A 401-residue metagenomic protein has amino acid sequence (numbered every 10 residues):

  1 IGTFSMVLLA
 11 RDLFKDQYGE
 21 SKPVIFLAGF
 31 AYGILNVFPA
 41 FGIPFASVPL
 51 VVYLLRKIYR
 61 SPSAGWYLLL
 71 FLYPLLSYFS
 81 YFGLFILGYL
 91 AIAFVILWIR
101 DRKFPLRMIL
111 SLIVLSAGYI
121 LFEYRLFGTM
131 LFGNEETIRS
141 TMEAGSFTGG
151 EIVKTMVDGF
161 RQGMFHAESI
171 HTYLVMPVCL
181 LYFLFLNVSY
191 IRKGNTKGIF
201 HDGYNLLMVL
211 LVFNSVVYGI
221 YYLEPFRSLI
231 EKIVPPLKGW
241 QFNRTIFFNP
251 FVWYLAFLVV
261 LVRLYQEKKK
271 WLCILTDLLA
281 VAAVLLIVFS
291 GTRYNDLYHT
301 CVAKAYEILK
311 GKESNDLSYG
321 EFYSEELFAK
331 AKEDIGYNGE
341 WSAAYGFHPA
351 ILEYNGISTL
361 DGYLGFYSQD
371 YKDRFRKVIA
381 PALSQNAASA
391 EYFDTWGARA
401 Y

Functional and structural regions predicted by a protein language model:
V7-G33: Transmembrane-helix signature of polytopic, membrane-embedded enzymes that assemble or transfer cell-envelope glycans
F26-A46, L54: Aromatic- and kink-enriched transmembrane "portal" helix at the membrane-lumen/periplasm boundary that abuts
P39, I43-S47, L75-Q241, T245: Transmembrane catalytic cores of multi-pass membrane glycosyltransferases and polysaccharide-assembly enzymes
V51-W66: Membrane-interface transmembrane helices that cradle and orient dolichyl/undecaprenyl
K232-Y265: Hydrophobic/aromatic-rich transmembrane helices and adjacent perimembrane loops
L261-H299: Signature aromatic-anchored transmembrane alpha helix within multi-pass, membrane-resident enzymes that catalyze glycan
A283-G362: Extracytoplasmic
L360-Y401: Luminal/periplasmic acceptor-recognition loop/helix of membrane-associated glycosyltransferases
